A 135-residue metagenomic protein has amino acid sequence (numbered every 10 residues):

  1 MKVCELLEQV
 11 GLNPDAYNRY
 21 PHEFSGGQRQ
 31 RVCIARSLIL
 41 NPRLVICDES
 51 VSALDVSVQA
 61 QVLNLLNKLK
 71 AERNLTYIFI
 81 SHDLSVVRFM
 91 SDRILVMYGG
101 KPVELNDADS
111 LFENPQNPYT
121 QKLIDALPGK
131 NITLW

Functional and structural regions predicted by a protein language model:
M1-D15, I124-D125: Conserved ABC ATPase "signature" region
Y20-F24, Q28: Conserved ABC ATPase signature
I34, V62: Hydrophobic anchor residue at the start of the ABC signature
I39-R43: A short, proline-enriched helix->beta-strand linker immediately N-terminal to the Walker B motif in ABC-type P-loop
V87-F89: A short, surface-exposed alpha-helical micro-motif characterized by mixed small hydrophobic and charged/polar residues
L105-W135: Short catalytic/signature loops enriched in Gly
